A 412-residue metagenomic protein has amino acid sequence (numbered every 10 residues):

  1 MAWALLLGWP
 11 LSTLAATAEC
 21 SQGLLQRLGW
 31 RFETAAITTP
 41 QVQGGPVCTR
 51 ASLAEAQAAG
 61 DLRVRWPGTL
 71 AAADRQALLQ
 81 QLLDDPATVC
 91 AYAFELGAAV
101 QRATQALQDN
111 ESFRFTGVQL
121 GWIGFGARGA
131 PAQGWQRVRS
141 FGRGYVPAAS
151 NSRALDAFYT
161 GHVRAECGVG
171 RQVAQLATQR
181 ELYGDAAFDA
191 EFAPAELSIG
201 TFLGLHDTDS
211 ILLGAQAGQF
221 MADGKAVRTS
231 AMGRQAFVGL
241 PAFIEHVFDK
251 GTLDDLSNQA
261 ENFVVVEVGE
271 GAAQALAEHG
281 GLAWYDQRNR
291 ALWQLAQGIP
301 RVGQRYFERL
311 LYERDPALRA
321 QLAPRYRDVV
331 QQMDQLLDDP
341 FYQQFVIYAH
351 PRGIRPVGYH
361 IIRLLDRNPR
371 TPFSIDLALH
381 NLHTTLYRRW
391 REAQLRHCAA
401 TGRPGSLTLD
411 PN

Functional and structural regions predicted by a protein language model:
M1-S12: Bacterial N-terminal signal peptides
T13-A18: Boundary at the C-terminal end of the N-terminal hydrophobic targeting segment
S21-L83: Cationic-aromatic interfacial patches
I123, A127-A130, W135-G161: Active-site nucleophile-His-acid catalytic modules used for acyl/amide transfer and hydrolysis across diverse enzymes
D156-T178: Active-site nucleophilic cysteine motif
Q179-G184: Low-complexity, highly charged intrinsically disordered N-terminal segments that act as targeting/localization
S198-A273: ...with weaker cross-activation on analogous glycine-rich loops/strands in unrelated enzymes
L282, Q287-N412: Low-complexity, Gly/Ser/Thr/Pro-rich intrinsically disordered linker/tail segments
